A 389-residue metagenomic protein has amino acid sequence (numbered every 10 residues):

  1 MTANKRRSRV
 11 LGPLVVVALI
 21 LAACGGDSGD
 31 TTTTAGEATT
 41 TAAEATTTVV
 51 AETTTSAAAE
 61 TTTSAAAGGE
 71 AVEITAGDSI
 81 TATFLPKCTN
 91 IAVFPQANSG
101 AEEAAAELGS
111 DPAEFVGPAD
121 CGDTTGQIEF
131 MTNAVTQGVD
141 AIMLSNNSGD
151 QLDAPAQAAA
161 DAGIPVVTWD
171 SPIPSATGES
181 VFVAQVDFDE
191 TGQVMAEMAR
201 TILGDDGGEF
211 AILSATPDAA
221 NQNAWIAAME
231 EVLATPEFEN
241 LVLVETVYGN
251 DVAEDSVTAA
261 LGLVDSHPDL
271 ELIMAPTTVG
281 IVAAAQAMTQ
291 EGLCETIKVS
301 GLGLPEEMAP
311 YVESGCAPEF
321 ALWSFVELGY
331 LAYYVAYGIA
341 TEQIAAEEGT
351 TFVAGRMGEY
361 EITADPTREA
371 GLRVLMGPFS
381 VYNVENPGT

Functional and structural regions predicted by a protein language model:
A18-A23: C-terminal motif of bacterial Sec signal peptides marking the signal peptidase cleavage site
G25-T34: Bacterial lipoprotein signal-peptidase II cleavage site
A66-S79, P217, N221, V232-A234 (+1 more regions): Hinge/cleft segment of the Venus flytrap/periplasmic-binding protein
G68-A76, I80-L108, A113-I128, S145-G149 (+2 more regions): Extracytoplasmic "Venus flytrap"
G68-E70, T75-G77, Q127, V183-E209 (+3 more regions): Hydrophobic alpha-helical segments within soluble ligand-binding/sensing domains
V93-L108, T191-M195, A220-N240, D255 (+2 more regions): Short, solvent-exposed amphipathic alpha-helices that sit in or adjacent to ligand/effector-binding or catalytic
A141-D161, M229, E245-Y311: Hydrophobic alpha-helical
A154-E190, E209, P305-E313, A317-P318: Flexible loop/hinge segments that line or gate small-molecule binding clefts
